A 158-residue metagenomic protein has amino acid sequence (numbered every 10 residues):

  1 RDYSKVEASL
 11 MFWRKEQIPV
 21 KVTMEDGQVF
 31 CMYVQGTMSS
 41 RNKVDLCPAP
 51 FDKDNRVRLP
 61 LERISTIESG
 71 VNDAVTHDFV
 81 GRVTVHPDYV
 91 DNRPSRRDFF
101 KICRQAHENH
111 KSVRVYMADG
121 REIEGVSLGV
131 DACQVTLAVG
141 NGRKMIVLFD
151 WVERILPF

Functional and structural regions predicted by a protein language model:
R1-D119, A138-F158: Short glycine-rich, low-complexity segments
M32, G125-L128: OB-fold and OB-like beta-barrel modules that bind single-stranded nucleic acids
G120, S127-V130: Basic (Lys/Arg-enriched) interaction patch that binds polyanionic ligands
E124-G125, L156: Short helix/loop capping segments that flank catalytic or ligand/cofactor-binding pockets
D131-V135: Conserved beta-hairpin
